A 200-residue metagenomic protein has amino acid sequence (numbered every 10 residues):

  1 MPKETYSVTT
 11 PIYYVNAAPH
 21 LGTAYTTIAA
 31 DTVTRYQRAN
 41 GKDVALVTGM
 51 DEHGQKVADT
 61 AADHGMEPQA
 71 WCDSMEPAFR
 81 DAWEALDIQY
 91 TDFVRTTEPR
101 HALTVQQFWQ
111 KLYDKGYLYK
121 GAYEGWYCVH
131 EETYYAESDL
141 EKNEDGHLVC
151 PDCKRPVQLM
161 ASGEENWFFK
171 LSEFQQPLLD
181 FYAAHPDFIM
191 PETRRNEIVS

Functional and structural regions predicted by a protein language model:
M1-S200: N-terminal, positively charged nucleic-acid-binding surface of large information/translation enzymes
